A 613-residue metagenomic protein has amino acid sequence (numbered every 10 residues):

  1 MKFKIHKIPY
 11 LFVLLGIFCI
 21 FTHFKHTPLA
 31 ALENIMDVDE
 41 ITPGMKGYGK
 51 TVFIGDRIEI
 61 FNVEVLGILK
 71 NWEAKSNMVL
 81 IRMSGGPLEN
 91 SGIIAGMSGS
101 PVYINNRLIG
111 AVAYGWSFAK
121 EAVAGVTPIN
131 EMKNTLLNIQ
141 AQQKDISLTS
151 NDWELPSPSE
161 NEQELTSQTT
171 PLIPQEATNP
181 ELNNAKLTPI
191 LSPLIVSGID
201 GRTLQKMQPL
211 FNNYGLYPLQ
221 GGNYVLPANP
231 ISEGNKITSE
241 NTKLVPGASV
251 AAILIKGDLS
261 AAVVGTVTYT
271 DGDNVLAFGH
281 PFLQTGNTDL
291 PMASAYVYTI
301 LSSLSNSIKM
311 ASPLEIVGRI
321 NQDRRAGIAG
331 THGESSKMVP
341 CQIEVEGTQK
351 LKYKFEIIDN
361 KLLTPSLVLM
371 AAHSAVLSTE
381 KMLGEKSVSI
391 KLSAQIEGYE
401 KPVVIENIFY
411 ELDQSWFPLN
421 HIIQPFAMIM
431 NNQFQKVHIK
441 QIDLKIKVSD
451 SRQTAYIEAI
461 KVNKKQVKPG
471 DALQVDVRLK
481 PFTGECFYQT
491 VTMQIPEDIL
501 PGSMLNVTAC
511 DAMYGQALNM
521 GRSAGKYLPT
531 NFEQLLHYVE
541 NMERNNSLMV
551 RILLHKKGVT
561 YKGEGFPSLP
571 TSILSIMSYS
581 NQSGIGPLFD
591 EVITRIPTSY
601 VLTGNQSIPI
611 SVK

Functional and structural regions predicted by a protein language model:
K2-F12: Bacterial N-terminal signal peptides that target proteins for export
L11-H23: Bacterial N-terminal signal peptides
F21-K613: Terminal presequence/propeptide segments associated with secretion/organelle targeting and zymogen/polyprotein
